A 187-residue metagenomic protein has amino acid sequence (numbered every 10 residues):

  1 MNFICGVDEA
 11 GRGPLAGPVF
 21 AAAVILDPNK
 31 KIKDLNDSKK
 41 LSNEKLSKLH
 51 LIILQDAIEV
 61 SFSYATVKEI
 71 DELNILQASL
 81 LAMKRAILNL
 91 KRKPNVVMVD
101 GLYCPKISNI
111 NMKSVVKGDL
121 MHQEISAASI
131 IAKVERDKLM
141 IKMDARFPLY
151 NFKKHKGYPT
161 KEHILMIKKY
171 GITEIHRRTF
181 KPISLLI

Functional and structural regions predicted by a protein language model:
M1-I187: RNase H-like, Mg2+-dependent phosphodiesterase core, and more generally RNA phosphate-backbone-engaging helix-loop
